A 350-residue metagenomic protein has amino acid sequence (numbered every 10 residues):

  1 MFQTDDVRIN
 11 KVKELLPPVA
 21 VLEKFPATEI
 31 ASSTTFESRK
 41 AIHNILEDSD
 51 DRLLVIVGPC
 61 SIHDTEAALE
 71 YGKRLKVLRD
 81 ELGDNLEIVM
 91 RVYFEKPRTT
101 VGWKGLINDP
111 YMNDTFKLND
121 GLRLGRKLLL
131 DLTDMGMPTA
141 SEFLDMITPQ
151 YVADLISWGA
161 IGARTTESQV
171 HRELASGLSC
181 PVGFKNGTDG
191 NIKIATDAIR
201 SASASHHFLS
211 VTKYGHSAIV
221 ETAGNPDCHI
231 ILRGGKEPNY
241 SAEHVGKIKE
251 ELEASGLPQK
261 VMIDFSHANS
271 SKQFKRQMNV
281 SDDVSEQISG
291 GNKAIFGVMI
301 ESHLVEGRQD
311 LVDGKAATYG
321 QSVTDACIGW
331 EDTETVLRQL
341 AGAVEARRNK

Functional and structural regions predicted by a protein language model:
M1-D5, N85-Y240, H244-V245, H267-A268 (+7 more regions): Active-site-facing alpha/beta catalytic cores
I9-E47: N- or domain-start disorder-to-order transition segments that initiate the globular core
P17-P26, T222-G234, A317: Gly-rich Lys/Arg/Thr-decorated short loops/hinges at beta-loop-alpha junctions or inter-strand turns that position
H43-D51, E253-L257: Glycine-rich phosphate/diphosphate-binding loops that line cofactor/substrate pockets in enzymes
L54-A67, D325: Conserved phosphate/anionic-ligand binding catalytic regions in large, soluble enzymes, centered on
G58, I263, G329: Conserved, mostly hydrophobic/aromatic
T65-V77, T100-I107: Glycine-rich loop at the start of a catalytic domain that most often binds anionic cofactors/ligands
H303-A346: Internal helix-turn-beta structural module
